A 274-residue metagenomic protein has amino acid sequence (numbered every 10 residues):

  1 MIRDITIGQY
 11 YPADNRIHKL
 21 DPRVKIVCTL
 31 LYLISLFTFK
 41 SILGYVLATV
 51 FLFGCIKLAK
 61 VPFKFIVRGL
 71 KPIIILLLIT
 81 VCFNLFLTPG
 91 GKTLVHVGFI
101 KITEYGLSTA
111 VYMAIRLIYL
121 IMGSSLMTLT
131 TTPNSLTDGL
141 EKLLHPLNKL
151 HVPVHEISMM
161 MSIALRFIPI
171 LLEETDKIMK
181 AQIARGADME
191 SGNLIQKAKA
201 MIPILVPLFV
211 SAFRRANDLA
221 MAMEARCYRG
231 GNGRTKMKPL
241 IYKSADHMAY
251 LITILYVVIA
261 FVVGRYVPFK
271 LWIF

Functional and structural regions predicted by a protein language model:
M1-I42, A48-K57, H145, K149-V152 (+3 more regions): Transmembrane alpha-helix interface motif
D14, F37, K60-F65, V97 (+4 more regions): Membrane-helix interfacial "entry" motifs
K25, K64-I74, D246-Y250: Alpha-helical transmembrane segments and their helix-start/interface "positive-inside/aromatic belt" motifs in integral
T38, I42, V46, L58-F65 (+5 more regions): Membrane-interface elements of multi-pass transporters and channels
F51-V61, L76-I79: Alpha-helical transmembrane segments and their membrane-interface exit regions
F63, V67, K71, S108-Y112 (+1 more regions): Alpha-helical membrane-interface segments at transmembrane helix boundaries
G69-L77, A114, I118, L208 (+3 more regions): Loop-to-transmembrane-helix entry motif
I73-A187: Juxtamembrane/interface alpha-helical elements of multi-pass membrane proteins
